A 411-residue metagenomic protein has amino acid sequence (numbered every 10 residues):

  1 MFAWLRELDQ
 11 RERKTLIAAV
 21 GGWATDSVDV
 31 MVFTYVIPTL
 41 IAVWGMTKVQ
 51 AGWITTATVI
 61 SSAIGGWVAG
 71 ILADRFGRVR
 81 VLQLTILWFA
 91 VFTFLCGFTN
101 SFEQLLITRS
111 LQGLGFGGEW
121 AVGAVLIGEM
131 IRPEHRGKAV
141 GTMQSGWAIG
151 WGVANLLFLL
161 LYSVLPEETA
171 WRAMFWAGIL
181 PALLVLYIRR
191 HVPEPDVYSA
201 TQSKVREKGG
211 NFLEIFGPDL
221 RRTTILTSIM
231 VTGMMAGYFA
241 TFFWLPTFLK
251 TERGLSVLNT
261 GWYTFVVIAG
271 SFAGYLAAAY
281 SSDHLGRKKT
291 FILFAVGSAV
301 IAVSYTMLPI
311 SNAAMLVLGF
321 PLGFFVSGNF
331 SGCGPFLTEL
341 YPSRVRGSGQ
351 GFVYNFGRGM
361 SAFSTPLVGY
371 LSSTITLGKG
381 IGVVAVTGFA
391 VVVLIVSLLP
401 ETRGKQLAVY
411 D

Functional and structural regions predicted by a protein language model:
M1-V28: Cytosolic juxtamembrane N-terminal segment immediately preceding the first transmembrane helix of multi-pass
F33-T34, D219-F272: Extracytoplasmic gate region of multi-pass secondary transporters
T34-I64, L258: Extracellular/periplasmic helix-loop-helix junction of adjacent transmembrane segments in MFS-like secondary
G45, G77, F98-Q104, R132 (+2 more regions): Helix-breaking motifs and short loop linkers at transmembrane-helix boundaries and internal kinks in secondary membrane
I64-N100: Conserved MFS/SLC helix-loop-helix module at the cytosolic interface between two early adjacent transmembrane helices
L87-N100, V296-I310: C-terminal ends and interior cores of transmembrane alpha-helices in multi-pass membrane transporters/permeases
T108-S145: Cytoplasmic helix-loop-helix junction between adjacent transmembrane helices in 12-TM secondary transporters
M143-R190: Helix-loop-helix hairpin linking two adjacent transmembrane segments in secondary transporters
